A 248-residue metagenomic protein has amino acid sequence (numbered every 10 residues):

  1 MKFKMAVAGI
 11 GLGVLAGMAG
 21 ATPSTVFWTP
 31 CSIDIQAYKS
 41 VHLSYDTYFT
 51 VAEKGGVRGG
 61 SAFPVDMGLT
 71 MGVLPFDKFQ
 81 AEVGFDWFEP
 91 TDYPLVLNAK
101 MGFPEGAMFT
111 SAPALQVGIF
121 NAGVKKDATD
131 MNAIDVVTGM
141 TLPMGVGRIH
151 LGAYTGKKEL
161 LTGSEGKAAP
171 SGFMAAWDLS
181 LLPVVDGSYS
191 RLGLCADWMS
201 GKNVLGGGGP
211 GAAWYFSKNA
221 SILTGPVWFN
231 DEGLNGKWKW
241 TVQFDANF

Functional and structural regions predicted by a protein language model:
M1-F27: Cleavable N-terminal export/targeting peptides
G20-I134, L142-G145, G156-K157, D178-L192 (+5 more regions): Transmembrane beta-barrel domains of Gram-negative outer membranes and organellar outer membranes
G123, L161-E165: Extracellular loop and loop/strand-boundary signature of outer-membrane beta-barrel proteins
M131-D135, R148, P170, M174: Hydrophobic, well-ordered secondary-structure segments
M144-T155, S164: Membrane-proximal helix-loop-helix units in multi-pass membrane proteins
A169-D178, V204-G207: A C-terminal functional module that forms or caps the active site or interfaces directly with catalytic machinery
